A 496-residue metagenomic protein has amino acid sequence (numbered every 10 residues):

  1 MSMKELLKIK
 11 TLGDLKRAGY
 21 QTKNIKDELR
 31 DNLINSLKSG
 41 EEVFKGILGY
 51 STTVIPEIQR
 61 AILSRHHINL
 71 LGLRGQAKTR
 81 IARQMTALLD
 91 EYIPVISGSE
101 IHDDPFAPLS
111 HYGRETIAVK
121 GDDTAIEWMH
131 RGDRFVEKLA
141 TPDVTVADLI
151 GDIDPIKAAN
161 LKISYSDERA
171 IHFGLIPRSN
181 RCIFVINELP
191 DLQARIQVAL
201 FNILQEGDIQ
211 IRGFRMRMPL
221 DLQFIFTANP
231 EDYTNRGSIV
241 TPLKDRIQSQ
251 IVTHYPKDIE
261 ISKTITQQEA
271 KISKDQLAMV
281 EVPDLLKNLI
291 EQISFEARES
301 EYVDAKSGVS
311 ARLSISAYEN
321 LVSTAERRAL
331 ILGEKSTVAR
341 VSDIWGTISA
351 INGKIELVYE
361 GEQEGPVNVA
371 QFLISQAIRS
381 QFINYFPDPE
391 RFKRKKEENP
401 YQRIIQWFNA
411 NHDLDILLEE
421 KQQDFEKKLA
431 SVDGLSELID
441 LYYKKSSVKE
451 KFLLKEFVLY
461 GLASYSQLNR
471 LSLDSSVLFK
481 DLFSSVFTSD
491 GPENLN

Functional and structural regions predicted by a protein language model:
S2-E260, K271-N288, E301-A305, F382-N496: Conserved ASCE/P-loop NTPase catalytic core
A61-S64, A87-E91, E206, E296 (+4 more regions): Amphipathic alpha-helical interaction surfaces
G72, Q276-P283, E296-L373: C-terminal helical "lid" subdomain and adjoining coupling/linker elements of P-loop NTPases
T266, I290-S294: Short alpha-helical scaffolding segments that buttress acidic/His motifs in well-ordered protein cores
E360-S375, R379, I383-F386, N399-Q402: Elongated, mostly alpha-helical coiled-coil "stalk/stator" tethers of large membrane protein machines
